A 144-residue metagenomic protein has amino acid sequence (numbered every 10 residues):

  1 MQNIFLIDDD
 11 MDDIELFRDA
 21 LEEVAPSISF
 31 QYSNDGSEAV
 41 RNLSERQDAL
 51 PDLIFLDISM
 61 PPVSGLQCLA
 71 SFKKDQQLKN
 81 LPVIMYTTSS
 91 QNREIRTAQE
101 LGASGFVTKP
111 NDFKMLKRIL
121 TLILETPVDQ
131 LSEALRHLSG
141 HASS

Functional and structural regions predicted by a protein language model:
D8, L56-D57, T87: Active-site residues of response regulator receiver
M11-D35: Two-component/phosphorelay signaling modules centered on CheY-like receiver
Y32-S44, S64-G65: Helix N-cap/capping motif at the beta->alpha junctions
R41, L66-K79: Short amphipathic alpha-helix used as the core "switch/output" element in two-component signaling
D48-F55: Active-site beta3 strand of CheY-like receiver
P61, Q91: The feature encodes the CheY-like receiver
N111-T121, S132-H137: C-terminal output helix
E125-S144: CheY-like receiver
